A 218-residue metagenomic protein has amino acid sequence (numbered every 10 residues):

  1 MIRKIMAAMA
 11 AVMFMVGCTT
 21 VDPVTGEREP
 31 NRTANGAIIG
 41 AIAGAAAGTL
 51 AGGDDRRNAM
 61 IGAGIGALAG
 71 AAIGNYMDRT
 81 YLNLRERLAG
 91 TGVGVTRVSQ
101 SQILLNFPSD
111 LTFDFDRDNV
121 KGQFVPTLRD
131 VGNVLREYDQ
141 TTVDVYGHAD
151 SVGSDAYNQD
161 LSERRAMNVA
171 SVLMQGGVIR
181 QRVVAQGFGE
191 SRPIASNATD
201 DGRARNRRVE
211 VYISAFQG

Functional and structural regions predicted by a protein language model:
I2-A11, I65: Sec-dependent signal peptide recognition, specifically the positively charged N-region followed immediately by
M13-G17: C-terminal motif of bacterial Sec signal peptides marking the signal peptidase cleavage site
V21-R85: Short, low-complexity, glycine-enriched hydrophobic/amphipathic alpha-helices that associate with lipid bilayers
A37-A45, R79, N83, Q123-D130 (+4 more regions): Extracytoplasmic/secreted proteins, especially bacterial periplasmic and envelope-associated proteins
G70-I73, T112-V120, D155-N158: Second-shell loop/turn segments in exported
D78-F107: Amphipathic, membrane-active segments
R87, F113-G147, M174, A204-N206 (+1 more regions): Periplasmic peptidoglycan-binding/anchoring modules of Gram-negative envelope and division proteins
H148-G218: Periplasmic OmpA-like peptidoglycan-binding domain that tethers envelope proteins to the cell wall
